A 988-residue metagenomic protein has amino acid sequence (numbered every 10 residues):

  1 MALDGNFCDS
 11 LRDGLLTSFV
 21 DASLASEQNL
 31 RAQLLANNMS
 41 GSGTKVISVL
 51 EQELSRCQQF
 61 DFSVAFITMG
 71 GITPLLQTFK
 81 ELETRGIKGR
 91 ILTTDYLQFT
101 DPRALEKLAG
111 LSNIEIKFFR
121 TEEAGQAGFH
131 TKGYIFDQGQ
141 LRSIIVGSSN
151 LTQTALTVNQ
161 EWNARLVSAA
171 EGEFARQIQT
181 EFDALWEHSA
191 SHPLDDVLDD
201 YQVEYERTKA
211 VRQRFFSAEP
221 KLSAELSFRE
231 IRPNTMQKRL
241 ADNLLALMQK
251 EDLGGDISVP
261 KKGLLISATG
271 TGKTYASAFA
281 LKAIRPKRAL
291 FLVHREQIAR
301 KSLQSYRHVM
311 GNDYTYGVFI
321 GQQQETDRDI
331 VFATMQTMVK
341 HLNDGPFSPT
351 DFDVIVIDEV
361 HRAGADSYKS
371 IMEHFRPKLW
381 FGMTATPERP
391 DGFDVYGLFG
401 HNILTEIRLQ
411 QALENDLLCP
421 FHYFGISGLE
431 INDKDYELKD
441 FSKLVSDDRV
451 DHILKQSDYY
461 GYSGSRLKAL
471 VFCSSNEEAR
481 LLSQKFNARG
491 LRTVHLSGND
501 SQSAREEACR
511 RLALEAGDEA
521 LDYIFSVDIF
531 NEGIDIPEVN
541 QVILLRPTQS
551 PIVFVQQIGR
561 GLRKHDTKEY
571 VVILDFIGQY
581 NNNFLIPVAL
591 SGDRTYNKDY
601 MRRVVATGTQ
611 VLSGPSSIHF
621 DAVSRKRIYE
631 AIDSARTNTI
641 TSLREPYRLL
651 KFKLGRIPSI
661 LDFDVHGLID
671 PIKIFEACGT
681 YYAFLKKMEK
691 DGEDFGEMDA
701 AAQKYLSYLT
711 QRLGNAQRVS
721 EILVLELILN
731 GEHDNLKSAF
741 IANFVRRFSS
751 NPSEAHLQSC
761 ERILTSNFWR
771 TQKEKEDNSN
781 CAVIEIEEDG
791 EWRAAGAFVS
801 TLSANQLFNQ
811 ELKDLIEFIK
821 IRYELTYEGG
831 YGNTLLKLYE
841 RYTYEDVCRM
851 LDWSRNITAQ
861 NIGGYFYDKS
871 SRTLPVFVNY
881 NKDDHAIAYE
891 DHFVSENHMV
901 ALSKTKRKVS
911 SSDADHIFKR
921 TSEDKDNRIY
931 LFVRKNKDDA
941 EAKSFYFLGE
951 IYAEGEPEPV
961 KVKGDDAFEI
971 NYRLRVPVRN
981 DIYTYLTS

Functional and structural regions predicted by a protein language model:
M1-N234, K238: PLD/PLD-like phosphodiesterase catalytic module centered on the HKD motif
R207-P233, D458, S463-G464, S475 (+1 more regions): Long, largely alpha-helical accessory region at the distal end of helicase-like NTP-driven motors
K250-L281: Walker A/P-loop
R300, V318-F319, Q323-Q324, N343 (+2 more regions): Conserved helicase ATPase core of P-loop NTP-dependent helicases/translocases
R362-H422: Post-DEXD/H (motif II) to motif III coupling segment of the RecA-like Helicase ATP-binding lobe
I403-L470: Conserved interdomain linker/interface between the two RecA-like ATPase lobes of SF2 helicase motors
P551-Q556, R560-L590: Conserved segment of the helicase C-terminal RecA-like domain
K704-L709, R718-L729, L835-S944: Acidic, glycine-rich low-complexity segments with interspersed aromatic residues
